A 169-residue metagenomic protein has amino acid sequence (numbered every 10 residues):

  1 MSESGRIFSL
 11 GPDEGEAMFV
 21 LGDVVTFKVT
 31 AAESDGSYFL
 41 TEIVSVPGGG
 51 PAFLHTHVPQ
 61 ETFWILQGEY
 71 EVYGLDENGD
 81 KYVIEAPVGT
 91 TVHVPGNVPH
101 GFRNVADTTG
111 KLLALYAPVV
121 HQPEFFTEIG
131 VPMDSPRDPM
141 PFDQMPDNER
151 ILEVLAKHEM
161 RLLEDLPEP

Functional and structural regions predicted by a protein language model:
M1-F39, F142-P169: A short, N-terminal "cap"/entry segment at the start of jelly-roll beta-barrel domains of the cupin/DSBH fold
F8-G11, E16, S37, T62 (+1 more regions): Short acidic-glycine-tyrosine-enriched beta hairpin
L21-K28, T41-H57: Conserved short histidine dyad/triad with adjacent acidic residue
E42-V44, T62-F63, G89, H100: Hydrophobic/aromatic beta-strand elements that line small-molecule binding cavities or substrate pockets in beta-rich
V46-G49, V88-G89, P95-N97, D107: Tight coil/turn sites that cap or link beta-strands
P47, V58-L75: Glycine- and acidic-residue-biased ligand/ion/polar-headgroup-sensing regions
F53-L54, V72-G74, V94, H100-A106 (+1 more regions): Short beta-strand His + acidic residue motifs that chelate non-heme Fe in jelly-roll/DSBH and cupin folds
R103-P169: Double-stranded beta-helix
